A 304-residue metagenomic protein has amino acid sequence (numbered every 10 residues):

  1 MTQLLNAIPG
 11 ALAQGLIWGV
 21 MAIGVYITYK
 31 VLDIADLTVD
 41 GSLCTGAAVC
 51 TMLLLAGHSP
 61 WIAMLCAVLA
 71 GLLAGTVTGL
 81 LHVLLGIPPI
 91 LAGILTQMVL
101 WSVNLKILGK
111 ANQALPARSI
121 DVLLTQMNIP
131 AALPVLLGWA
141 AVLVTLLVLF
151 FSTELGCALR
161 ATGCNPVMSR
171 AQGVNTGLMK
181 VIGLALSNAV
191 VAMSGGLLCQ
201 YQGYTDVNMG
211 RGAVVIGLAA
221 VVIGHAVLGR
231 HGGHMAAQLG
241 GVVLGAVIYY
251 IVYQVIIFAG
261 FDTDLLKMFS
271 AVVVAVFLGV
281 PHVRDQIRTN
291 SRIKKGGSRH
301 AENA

Functional and structural regions predicted by a protein language model:
L5-S59, L80-L85, V222-G232, V272: Single transmembrane alpha-helix segments in multi-pass membrane proteins
Q14, I90, A117, A132-L137 (+4 more regions): Loop-to-transmembrane alpha-helix initiation sites
V25, H58-M98, V103, A141-V144 (+2 more regions): Alpha-helical transmembrane segments within multi-pass membrane transporters and channels
K30-A35, T76-L115, Y204-V207, A219-G240: Short loop segments and helix-boundary regions at transmembrane helix junctions of multi-pass inner-membrane proteins
A74, P130-V214: Helix-loop-helix "hairpin" substructures at the membrane interface of multi-pass membrane proteins
P89, G93-S152, V181-I182, G203-V207 (+1 more regions): Transmembrane helix-bundle core of multi-pass membrane transporters and related energy-transducing complexes
C164-A171, N175-L178, G240, V252-A304: Cytosolic-side transmembrane-helix boundaries in multi-pass membrane proteins
V191, G195, Q202-K267: Transmembrane alpha-helical segments in multi-pass inner-membrane proteins
